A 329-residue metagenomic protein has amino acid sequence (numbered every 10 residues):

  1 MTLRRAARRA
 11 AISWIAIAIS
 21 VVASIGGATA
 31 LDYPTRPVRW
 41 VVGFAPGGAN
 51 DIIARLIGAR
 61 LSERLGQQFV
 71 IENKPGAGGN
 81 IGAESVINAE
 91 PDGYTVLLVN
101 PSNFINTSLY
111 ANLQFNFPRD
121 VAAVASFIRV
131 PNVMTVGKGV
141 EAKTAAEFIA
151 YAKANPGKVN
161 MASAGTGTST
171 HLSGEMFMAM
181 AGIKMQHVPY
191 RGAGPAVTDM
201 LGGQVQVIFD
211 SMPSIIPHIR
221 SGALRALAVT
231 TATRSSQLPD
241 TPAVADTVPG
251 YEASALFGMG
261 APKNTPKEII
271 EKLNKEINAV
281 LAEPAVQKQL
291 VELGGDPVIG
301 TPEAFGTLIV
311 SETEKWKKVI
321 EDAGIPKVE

Functional and structural regions predicted by a protein language model:
M1-R8: N-terminal secretory signal peptides that target proteins for export/translocation
R8-A18: Sec-dependent N-terminal signal peptides
A23-G27: N-terminal signal peptide c-region/cleavage motif recognized by signal peptidases
T29-R119, K158-N160, T166, G182-S211 (+4 more regions): N-terminal (or domain-start) structured segment
T35-P37, A179-A181, R220, K267-E329: An extracytoplasmic/periplasmic, membrane-proximal ligand-sensing/linker region
N88-Y94, L109-P195, V244, P249 (+1 more regions): Hinge/capping helix and adjacent helix->loop/strand transition within the periplasmic-binding protein
P195-E252: Anionic-ligand binding region
